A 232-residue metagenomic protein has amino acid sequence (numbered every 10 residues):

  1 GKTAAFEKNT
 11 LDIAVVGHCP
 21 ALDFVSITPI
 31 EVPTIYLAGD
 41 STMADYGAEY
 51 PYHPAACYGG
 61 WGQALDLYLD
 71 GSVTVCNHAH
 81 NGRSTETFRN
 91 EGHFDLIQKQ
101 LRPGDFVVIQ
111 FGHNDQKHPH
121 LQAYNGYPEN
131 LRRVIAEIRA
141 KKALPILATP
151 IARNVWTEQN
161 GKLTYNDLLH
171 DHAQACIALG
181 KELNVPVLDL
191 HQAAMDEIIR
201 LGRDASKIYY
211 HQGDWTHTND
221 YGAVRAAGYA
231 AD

Functional and structural regions predicted by a protein language model:
G1, Y36-L37, K142-A143: Conserved long hydrophobic alpha-helices within structured protein cores
K2-F6: Beta-sandwich interaction modules
T10-A79, F94-V107: Serine-esterase "nucleophile elbow" of acetyl-processing enzymes
M43, F88, Y210: Short clusters of hydrophobic/aromatic residues that line enzyme substrate/ligand-binding pockets
A44-Y46, T85, K117: Short substrate-entry loop that stabilizes the transition state in hydrolases
A56-G59, F88-E91, N125: Conserved phosphate-coordination/catalytic loops
A64, G92-V224, G228-D232: Alpha-helical cap/lid subdomain in secreted, periplasmic, or secretory-pathway luminal O-acyl-processing enzymes
N77-T87: Functional beta-strand-loop-alpha-helix junction segments that form "active/interaction loops" within catalytic
